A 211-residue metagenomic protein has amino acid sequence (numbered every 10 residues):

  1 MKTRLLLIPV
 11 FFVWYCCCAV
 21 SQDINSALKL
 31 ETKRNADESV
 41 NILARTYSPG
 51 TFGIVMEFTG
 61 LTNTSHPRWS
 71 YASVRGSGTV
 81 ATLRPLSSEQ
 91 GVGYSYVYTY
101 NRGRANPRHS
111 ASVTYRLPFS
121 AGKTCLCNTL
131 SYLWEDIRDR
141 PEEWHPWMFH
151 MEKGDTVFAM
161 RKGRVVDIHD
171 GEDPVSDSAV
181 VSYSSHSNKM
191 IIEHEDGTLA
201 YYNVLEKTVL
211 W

Functional and structural regions predicted by a protein language model:
M1-N25, A44: Bacterial Sec-dependent N-terminal signal peptides
Q22-L43: Extracellular ectodomain segments of secreted/surface proteins
A36, Y47-S65: Short acidic, flexible loop segments centered on an aromatic residue
G50, K123, D155, D196-T198: Short acidic/polar mixed-charge low-complexity motifs
T62-V74: Solvent-exposed beta-strand/loop surfaces of large extracellular or lumenal domains
S73-G76, V80-H186: Surface-exposed, glycine-biased beta-strand/turn segments
M148, K189-E195: Short, acidic/hydrophobic/Gly-rich beta-strand patch recurrent on exposed beta strands that often constitutes part
D196-W211: Short histidine-centered loop motifs in beta-beta connectors
